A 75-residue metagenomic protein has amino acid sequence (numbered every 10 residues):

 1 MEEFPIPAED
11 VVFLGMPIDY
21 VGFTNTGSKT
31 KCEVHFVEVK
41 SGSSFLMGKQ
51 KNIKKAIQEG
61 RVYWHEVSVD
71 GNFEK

Functional and structural regions predicted by a protein language model:
M1-I18, F23-S28, L46-G60, K75: Acidic-basic catalytic patches of nuclease active cores, encompassing PD-(D/E)XK and other metal-cofactor nuclease
D19-G22, C32-S43: Conserved catalytic cores of phosphodiester-cleaving nucleases, focusing on short active-site segments
S28, S41-S44, S68: Generic serine detector
Y63-W64: Hydrophobic beta-strand scaffold residues
V69-K75: Basic, glycine-rich
